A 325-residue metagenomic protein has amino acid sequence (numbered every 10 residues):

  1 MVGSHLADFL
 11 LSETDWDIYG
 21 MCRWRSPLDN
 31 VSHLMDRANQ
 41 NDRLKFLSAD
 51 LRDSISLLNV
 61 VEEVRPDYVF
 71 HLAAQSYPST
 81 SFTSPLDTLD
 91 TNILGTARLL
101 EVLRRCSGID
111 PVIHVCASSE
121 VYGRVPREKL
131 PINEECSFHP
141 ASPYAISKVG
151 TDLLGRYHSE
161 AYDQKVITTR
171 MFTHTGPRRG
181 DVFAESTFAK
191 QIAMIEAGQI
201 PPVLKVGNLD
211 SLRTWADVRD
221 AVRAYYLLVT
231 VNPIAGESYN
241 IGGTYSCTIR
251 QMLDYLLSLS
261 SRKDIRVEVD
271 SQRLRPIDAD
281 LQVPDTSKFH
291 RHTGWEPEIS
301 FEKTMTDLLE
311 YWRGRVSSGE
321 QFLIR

Functional and structural regions predicted by a protein language model:
M1-H174, I249, I299, Y311: N-terminal Rossmann-like NAD(P)+-binding domain of SDR-like oxidoreductases, especially those catalyzing
E13, G20, I192-R325: C-terminal substrate-binding subdomain of Rossmann-fold SDR/epimerase-dehydratase oxidoreductases
R23, G180, A184, T248: Short acidic-hydrophobic sequence patches enriched in Asp/Glu that either
T80-S81, E134-H139, Q164-R178, K190-A216 (+1 more regions): A conserved pocket-lining segment of Rossmann-fold NAD(P)-dependent short-chain dehydrogenase/reductase
T96, L100, D152-G155, A189 (+3 more regions): Short-chain dehydrogenase/reductase
E128, D181-F188, L256: A glycine/serine/threonine-rich, flexible loop-to-helix segment that serves as the NAD(P) cofactor-binding "lid"
